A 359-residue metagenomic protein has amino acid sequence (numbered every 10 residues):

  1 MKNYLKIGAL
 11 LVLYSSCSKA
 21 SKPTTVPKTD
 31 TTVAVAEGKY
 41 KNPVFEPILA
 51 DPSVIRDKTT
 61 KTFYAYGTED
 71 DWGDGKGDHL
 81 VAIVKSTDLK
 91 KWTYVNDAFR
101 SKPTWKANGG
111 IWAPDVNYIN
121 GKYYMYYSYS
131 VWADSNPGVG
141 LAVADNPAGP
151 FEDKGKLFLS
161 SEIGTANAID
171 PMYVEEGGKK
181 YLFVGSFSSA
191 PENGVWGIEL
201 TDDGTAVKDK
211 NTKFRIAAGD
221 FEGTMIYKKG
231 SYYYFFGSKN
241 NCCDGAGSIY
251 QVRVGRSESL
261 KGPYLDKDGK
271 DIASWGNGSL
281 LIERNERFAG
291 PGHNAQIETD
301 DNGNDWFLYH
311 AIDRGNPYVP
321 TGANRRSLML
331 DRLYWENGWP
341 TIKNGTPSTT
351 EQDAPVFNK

Functional and structural regions predicted by a protein language model:
K2-L10: Sec-dependent signal peptide recognition, specifically the positively charged N-region followed immediately by
L10-S18: Hydrophobic h-region of N-terminal signal peptides that target proteins for export in Gram-negative bacteria
S18-K359: Carbohydrate-active catalytic/glycan-binding domains of CAZyme proteins, especially the secreted or lumenal ectodomains
